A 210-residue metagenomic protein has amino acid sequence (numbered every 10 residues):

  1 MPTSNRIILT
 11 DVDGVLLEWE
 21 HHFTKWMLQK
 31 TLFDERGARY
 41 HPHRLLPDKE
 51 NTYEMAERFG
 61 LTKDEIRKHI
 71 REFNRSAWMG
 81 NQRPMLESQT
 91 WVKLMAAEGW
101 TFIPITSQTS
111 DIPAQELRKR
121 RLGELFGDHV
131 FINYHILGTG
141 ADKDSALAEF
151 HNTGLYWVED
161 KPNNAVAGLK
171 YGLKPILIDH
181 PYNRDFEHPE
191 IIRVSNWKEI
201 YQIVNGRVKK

Functional and structural regions predicted by a protein language model:
M1-K63: Active-site neighborhood of HAD-like aspartate-dependent phosphohydrolases
R58-R75, G99-F102, F126-H129: Short, basic/glycine-rich phosphate-binding loops at helix/coil junctions that contact nucleotide phosphates
W78-P84, S88-L122: Substrate-recognition element of Asp-dependent hydrolases with the DxDx(T/V) motif
T101-I103, N133, Y156, K174-I176: A structural signal for isolated positions on well-ordered beta-strands in alpha/beta enzyme cores
I103-S110, K119, L125-K143: A short, structured active-site edge motif that brings together acidic residues
Y134-T139, E190-E199: Short acidic-hydrophobic, aromatic-tinged amphipathic segments that line or gate anion-handling sites
L137, D142-L169: Conserved Lys-Pro-Asp/Glu-containing loop-to-beta segment of HAD-superfamily phosphomonoesterases, centered on
V158-S195: Acidic, Mg2+-coordinating phosphoryl-transfer loop and its flanking beta/alpha structural elements, shared across
